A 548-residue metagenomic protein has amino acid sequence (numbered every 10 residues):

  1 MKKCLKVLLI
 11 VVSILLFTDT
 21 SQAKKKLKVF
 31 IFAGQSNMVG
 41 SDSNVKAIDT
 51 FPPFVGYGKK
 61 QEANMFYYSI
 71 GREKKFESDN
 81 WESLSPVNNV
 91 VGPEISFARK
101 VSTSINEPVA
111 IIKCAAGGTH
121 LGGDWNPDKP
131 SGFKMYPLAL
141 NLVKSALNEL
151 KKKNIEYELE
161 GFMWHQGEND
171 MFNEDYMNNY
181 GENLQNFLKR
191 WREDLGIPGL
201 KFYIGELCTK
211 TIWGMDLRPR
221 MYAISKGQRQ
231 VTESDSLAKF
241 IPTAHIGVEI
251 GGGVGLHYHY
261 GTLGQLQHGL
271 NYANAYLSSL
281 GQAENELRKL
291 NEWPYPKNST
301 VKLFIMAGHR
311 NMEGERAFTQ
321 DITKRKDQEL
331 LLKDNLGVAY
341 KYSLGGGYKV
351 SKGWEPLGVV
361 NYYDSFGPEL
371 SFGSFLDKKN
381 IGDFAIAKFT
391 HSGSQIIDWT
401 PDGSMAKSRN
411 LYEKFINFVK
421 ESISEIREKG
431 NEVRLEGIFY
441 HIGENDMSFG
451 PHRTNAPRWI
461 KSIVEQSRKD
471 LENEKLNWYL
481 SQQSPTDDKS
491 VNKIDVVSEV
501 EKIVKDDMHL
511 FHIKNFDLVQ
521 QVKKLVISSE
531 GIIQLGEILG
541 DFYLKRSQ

Functional and structural regions predicted by a protein language model:
K2-I10: Sec-dependent signal peptide recognition, specifically the positively charged N-region followed immediately by
K3, S21-Q22: Short, low-complexity interaction segments enriched in Ser/Thr/Pro/Gly
L9-D19: Hydrophobic h-region of N-terminal signal peptides that target proteins for export in Gram-negative bacteria
K24-Q548: Cell-envelope and extracellular/periplasmic
